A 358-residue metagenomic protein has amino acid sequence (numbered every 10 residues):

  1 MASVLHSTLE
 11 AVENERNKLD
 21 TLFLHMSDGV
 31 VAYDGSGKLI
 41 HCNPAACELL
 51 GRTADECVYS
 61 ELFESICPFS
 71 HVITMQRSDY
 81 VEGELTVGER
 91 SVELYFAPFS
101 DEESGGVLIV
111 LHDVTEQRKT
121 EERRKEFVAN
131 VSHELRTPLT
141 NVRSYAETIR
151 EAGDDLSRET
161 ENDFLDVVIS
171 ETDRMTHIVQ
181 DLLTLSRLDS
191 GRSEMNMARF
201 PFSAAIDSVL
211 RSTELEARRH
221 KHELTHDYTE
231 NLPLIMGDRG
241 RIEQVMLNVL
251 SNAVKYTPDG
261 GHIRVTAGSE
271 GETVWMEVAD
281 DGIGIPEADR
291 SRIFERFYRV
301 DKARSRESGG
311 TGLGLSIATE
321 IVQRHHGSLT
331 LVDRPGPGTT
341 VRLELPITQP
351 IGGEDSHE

Functional and structural regions predicted by a protein language model:
D55-E116: PAS-family sensory/regulatory modules and their coupling/dimerization elements
S170-M175: Short alpha-helical segment of the dimerization/phosphotransfer core of two-component systems
S190-M195, L234-G237: Conserved micro-motifs of the catalytic ATP-binding
N196-F200, R218, E223-P233: Conserved catalytic submotifs in the C-terminal HATPase_c
F202, G284-E295: Short helix N-cap motif at coil->helix boundaries in the Bergerat
G260-E272: Short beta-strand/loop element within the Bergerat-fold HATPase_c
G327-S328: Conserved glycine-rich
